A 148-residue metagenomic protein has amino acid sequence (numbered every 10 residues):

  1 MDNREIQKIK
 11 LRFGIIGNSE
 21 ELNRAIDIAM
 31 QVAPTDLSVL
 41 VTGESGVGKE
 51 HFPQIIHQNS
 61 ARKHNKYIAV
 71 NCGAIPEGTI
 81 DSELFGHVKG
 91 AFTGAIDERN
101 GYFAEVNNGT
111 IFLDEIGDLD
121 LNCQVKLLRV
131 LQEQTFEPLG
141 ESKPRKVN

Functional and structural regions predicted by a protein language model:
M1-L11, V39-V41, V125: N-terminal accessory segments that target, anchor, or regulate ATP-driven/P-loop NTPase machines and associated
N3-K10, G17, E105, R129: A generic structural signal for ordered alpha-helices
Q7-L11, E83-F85, E133: Short, mixed-charge, low-aromatic patches
R12-I15, S142: Short, flexible active-site loop motifs that bind/organize anionic cofactors or intermediates
G14-G17, E21, D27-T93, A104-D120 (+1 more regions): Conserved post-Walker A coupling segment in P-loop NTPases
K89, N122-K146: Conserved catalytic/switch belt of AAA+ P-loop NTPases
I96: Phosphate-proximal small/polar/acidic motifs at interfaces that engage nucleotide phosphates, polyphosphates
